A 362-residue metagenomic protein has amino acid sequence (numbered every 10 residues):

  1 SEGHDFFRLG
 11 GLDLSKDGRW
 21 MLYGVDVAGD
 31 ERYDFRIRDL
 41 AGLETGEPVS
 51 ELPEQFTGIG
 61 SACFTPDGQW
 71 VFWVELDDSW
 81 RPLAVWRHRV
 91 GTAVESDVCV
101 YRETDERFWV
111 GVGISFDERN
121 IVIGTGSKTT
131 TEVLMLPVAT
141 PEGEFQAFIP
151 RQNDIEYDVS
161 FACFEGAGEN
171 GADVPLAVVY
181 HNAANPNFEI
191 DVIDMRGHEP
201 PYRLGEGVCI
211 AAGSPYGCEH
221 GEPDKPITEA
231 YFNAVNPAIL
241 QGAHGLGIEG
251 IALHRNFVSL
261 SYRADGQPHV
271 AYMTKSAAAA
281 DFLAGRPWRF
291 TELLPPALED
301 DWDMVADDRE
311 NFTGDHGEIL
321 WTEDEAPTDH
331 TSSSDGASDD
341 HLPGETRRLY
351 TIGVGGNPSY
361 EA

Functional and structural regions predicted by a protein language model:
S1-A362: Peripheral, non-catalytic segments that deliver or gate enzyme domains
